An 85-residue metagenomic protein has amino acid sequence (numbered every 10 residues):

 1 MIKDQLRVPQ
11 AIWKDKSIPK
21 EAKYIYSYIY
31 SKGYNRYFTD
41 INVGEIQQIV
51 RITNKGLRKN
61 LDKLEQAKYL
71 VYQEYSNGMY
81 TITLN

Functional and structural regions predicted by a protein language model:
M1-Q48: Short recognition helix of helix-turn-helix/winged-helix DNA-binding domains
S31-N85: Winged helix-turn-helix DNA-binding recognition segment
